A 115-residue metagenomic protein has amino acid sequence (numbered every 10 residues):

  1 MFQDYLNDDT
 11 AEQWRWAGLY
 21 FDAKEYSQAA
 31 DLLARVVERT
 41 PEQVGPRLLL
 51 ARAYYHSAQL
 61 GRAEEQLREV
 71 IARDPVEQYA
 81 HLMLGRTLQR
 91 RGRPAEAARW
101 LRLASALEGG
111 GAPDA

Functional and structural regions predicted by a protein language model:
N7-E38: Alpha-helical segment of the N-proximal tetratricopeptide repeat
A23-D31, S57-E69, R91-L103: Structural signature of tandem alpha-helical TPR/SEL1-like repeats, specifically the intra-repeat loop/turn
V37-E38, R68-A72, S105-A106: Conserved structural position within tetratricopeptide repeats
Q78, L82, R86-A112: TPR/TPR-like (Sel1-like) alpha-helical repeat modules
